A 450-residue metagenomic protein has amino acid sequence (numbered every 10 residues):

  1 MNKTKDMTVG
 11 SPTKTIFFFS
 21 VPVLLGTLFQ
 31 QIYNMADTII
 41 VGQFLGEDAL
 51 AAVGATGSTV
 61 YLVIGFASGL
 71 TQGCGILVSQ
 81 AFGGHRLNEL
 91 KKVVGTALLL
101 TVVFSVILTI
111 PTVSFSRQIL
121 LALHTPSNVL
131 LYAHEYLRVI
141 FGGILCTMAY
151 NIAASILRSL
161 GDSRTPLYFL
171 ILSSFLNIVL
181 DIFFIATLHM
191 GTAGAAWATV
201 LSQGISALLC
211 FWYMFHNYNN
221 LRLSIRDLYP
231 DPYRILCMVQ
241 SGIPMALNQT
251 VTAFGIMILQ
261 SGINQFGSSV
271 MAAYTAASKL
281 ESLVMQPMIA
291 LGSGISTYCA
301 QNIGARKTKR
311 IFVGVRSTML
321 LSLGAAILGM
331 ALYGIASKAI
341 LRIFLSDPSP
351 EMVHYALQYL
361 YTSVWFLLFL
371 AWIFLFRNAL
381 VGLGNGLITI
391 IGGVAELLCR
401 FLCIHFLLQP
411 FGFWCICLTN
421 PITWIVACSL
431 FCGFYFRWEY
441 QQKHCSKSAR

Functional and structural regions predicted by a protein language model:
M1-S20, V78-G143, T187-I243, C299-F366 (+1 more regions): Short alpha-helical transmembrane segments in multi-pass integral membrane proteins
V9, T13-I32, A36, T59-F66 (+7 more regions): Residue-level signal for short hydrophobic patches within transmembrane helices of multi-pass membrane transporters
F18-D37, V139, Y150, S173 (+4 more regions): Transmembrane helical elements of multi-pass membrane transporters/channels
V23, T27, I39, I76 (+15 more regions): Transmembrane alpha-helix boundary and packing residues in multipass membrane permease domains and related
L28, I32-L50, L120-S127, F183-T192 (+6 more regions): Helix-terminus/linker motif at the lipid-water interface of multi-pass membrane proteins
L50-I110, T147-P166, A273-S337, L370-G392: Small-residue-rich hydrophobic transmembrane alpha-helices
L62-G65, T109, N177-I182, A207-F211 (+4 more regions): Hydrophobic transmembrane alpha-helices of multi-pass small-molecule transporters
T71, V139-R158, P166-S174, A195-L208 (+4 more regions): Short runs within selected transmembrane alpha-helices of multi-pass transporters and secretion channels
